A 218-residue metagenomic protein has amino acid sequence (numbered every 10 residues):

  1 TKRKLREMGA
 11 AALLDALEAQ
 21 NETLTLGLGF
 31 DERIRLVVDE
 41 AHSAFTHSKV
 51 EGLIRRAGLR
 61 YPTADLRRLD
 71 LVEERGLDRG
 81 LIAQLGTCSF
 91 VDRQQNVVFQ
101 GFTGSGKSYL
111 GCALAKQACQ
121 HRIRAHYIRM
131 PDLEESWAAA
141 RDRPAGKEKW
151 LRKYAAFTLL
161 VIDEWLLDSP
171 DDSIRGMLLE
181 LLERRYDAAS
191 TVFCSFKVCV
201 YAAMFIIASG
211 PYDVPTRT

Functional and structural regions predicted by a protein language model:
R6-P62: Interdomain "pre-motor" coupling segment immediately N-terminal to P-loop NTPase/helicase cores
L17, R124-I128, D132-A145, K149-A156 (+1 more regions): Replace "adjacent to P-loop NTPase cores in ATP/GTP-dependent enzymes" with "adjacent to NTP-binding cores
A64-C88: N-terminal pre-Walker A segment at the start of P-loop NTPase domains
C88-S89, A188: Non-DNA-binding regulatory cores of transcription-related proteins, predominantly C-terminal effector-binding
Q94-L110: Walker A/P-loop nucleotide-binding motif
N96-V98, L159, S190: Residue-level preference for the first positions of well-ordered beta-strands
A113, Q117: Active-site signature of alpha/beta-hydrolase-fold catalytic machinery across serine- and Asp/Cys-nucleophile hydrolases
